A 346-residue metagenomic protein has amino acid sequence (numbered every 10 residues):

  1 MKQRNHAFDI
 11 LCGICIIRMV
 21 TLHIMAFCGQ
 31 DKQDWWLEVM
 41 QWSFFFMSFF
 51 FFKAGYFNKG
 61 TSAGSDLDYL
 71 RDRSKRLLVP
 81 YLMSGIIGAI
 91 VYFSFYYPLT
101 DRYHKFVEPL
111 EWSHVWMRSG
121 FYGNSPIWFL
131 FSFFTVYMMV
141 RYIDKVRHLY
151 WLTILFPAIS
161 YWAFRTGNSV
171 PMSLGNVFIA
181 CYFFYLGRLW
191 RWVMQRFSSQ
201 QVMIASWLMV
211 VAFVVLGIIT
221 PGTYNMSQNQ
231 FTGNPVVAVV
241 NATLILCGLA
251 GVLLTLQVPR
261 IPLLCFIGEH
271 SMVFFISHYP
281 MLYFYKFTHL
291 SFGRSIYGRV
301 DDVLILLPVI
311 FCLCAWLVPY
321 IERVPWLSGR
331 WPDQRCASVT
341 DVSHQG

Functional and structural regions predicted by a protein language model:
M1-A158, S291-G346: Membrane-cytosol interface segments of multi-pass membrane proteins, especially ER/Golgi lipid-handling enzymes
I17-I24, G85, I154-N168, L208-T223 (+1 more regions): Aromatic-anchored segments of alpha-helical transmembrane domains
R18-T21, F50-F51, F183, W190 (+1 more regions): Hydrophobic residues within membrane-embedded alpha-helical segments of Major Facilitator Superfamily
W35-M47, W116-F131, R165-F183, I218-C247: Interfacial loop-to-helix transition and helix-capping segments at the boundaries of transmembrane helices
N58-G64, S94, R141-V146, A163-T166 (+4 more regions): Structural signal for the C-terminal ends of transmembrane alpha-helices and the immediately following loop
A89, T153-A163, A205-P221, L246-V252 (+1 more regions): Hydrophobic core of alpha-helical transmembrane segments in multi-pass integral membrane proteins
K145-L155, L186-V215: Hydrophobic alpha-helical segments of polytopic membrane proteins
S198-F266, H270-V273, Y279-H289, G293-V303: Alpha-helical transmembrane segments and terminal signal-anchor/GPI-anchor hydrophobic tails, characterized by long
